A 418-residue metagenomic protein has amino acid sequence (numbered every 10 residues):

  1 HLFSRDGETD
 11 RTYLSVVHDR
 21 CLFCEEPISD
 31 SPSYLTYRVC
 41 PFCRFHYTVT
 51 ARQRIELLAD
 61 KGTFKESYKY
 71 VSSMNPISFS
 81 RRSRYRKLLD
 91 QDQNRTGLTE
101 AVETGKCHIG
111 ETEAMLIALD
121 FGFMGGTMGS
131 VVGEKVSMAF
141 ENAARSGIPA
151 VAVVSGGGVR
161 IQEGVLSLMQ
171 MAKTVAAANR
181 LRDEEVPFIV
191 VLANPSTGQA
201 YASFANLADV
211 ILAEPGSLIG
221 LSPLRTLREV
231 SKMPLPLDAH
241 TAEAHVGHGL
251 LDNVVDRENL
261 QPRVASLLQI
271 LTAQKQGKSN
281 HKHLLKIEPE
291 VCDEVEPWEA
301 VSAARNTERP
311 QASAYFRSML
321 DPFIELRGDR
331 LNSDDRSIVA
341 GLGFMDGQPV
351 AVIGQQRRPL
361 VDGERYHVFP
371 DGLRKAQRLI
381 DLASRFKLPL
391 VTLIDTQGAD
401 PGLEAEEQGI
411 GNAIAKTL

Functional and structural regions predicted by a protein language model:
H1-S80, S222-E325: Amphipathic alpha-helical segments at domain termini/boundaries
C24, D335-V339, A376-Q377: Short alpha-helical segments and helix-capping/turn motifs at coil-helix boundaries
L35-R38, V131, M169, Q199 (+6 more regions): Charged, alpha-helix-enriched surfaces in structured cytosolic catalytic cores of large nucleotide-utilizing machines
T48-G126: Long, charge-rich boundary regions
L98-A101, R317, R327-M345: Long amphipathic N-terminal alpha/beta scaffold segment
E103-R182, I189, G341-F344, Q348-L418: Cleft-lining beta-strand/loop regions that shape enzyme active-site pockets
G105-H108, S203, L237, E243 (+2 more regions): Replace "in large, NTP-powered and nucleic-acid-processing enzymes" with "in large, NTP-powered factors and other
G156-Q276, I394-L418: Conserved catalytic cores of soluble enzyme domains, especially glycine-rich substrate-binding beta-alpha loops
